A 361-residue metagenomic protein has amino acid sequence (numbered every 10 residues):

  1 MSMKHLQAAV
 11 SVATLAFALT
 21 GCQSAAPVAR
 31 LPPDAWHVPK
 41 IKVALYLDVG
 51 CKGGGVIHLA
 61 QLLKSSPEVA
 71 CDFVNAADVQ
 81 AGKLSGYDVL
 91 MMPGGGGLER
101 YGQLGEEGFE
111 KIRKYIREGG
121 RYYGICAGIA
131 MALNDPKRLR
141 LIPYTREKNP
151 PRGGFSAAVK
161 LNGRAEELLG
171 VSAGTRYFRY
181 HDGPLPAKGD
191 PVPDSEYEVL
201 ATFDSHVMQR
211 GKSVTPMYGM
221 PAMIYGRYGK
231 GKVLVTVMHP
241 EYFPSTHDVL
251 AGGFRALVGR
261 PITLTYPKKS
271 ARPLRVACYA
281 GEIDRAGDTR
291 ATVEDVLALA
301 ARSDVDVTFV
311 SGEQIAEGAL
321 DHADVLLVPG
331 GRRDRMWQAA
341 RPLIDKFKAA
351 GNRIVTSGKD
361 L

Functional and structural regions predicted by a protein language model:
M1-S11: Bacterial N-terminal signal peptides that target proteins for export
A13-A16: Repetitive helical segments and hydrophobic/amphipathic motifs
T20-G21: C-terminal motif of bacterial Sec signal peptides marking the signal peptidase cleavage site
R30-I41, S65, R113, K137-L141 (+5 more regions): Extracellular ligand-binding/catalytic regions of CAZymes and related secreted enzymes and adhesion modules
A44, D48-P136, R285-L361: Helical hinge/lid and interdomain linker segments adjacent to catalytic or ligand-binding clefts that mediate domain
I125, I142, T202, T236 (+1 more regions): Generic beta-sheet signal
R138-G170: A conserved active-site-flanking secondary-structure segment within enzyme catalytic domains
A157-K232, V237-T246: Catalytic beta-strand/loop cores that center a nucleophilic Ser/Cys/Thr and support acyl-enzyme chemistry
